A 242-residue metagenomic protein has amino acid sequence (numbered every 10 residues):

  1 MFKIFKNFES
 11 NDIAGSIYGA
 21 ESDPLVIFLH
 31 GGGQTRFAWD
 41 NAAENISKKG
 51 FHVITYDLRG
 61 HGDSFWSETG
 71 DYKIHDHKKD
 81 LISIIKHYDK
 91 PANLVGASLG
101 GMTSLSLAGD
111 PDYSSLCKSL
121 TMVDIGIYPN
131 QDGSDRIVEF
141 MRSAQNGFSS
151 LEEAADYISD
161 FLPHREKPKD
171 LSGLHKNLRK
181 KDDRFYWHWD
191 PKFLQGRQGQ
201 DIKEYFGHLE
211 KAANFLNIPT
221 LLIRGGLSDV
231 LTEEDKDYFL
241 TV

Functional and structural regions predicted by a protein language model:
E9-Y18: A short loop-to-beta-strand scaffold at the N-terminal edge of the catalytic core in hydrolase folds
I17-F65: Conserved HGGG/HGGXW glycine-rich cap/lid loop of the alpha/beta-hydrolase fold
A38-D40, S64-G70, D132-S134, E233-E234: Conserved catalytic-core motifs of eukaryotic protein kinase domains, centered on the activation segment
K48, L58-V95, Y113: Active-site loop/oxyanion-hole signature of alpha/beta-hydrolase fold enzymes
L58, I125, L227: Active-site loop/turn elements of alpha/beta-hydrolase fold enzymes, especially the short glycine-/histidine-rich
Y88-G133: Conserved hydrolase catalytic core segment
Y128-W189: Helix-rich cap/lid subdomain of alpha/beta-hydrolase
K181-T241: Conserved serine/cysteine hydrolase catalytic core
